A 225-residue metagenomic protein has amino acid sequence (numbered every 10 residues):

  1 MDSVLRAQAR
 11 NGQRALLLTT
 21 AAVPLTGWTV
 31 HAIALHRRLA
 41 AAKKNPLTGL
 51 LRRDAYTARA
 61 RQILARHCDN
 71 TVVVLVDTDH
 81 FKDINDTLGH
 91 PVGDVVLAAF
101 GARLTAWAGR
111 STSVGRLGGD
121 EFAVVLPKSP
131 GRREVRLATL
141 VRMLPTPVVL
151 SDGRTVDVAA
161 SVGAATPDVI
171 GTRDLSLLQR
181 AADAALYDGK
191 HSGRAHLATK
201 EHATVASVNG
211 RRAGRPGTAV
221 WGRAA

Functional and structural regions predicted by a protein language model:
D2-P46, D54-L64: Signal-transducing coiled-coil linker helices
A40-A58, V76-H90, A98: Conserved nucleotide-binding and Mg2+-coordinating catalytic segments in signaling enzymes
Y56, A60, V96-L97, G101-L104 (+2 more regions): Heptad-repeat coiled-coil signal-transmission/dimerization helices
R59-L88, G115, V156, W221-A224: Active-site-proximal structural segments of metal-dependent nucleotidyl cyclase/transferase enzymes
N85-G93, G118-G119, G193-R194: A short glycine-centered flexible hinge/capping loop motif at secondary-structure junctions
G101-D168, W221-R223: GGDEF/GGEEF active-site signature
R154-A184, A198-E201: A short glycine-enriched loop-to-beta-strand structural element that forms part of the catalytic core of nucleotide
R180-R223: Catalytic/regulatory signature loops of cyclic-dinucleotide turnover enzymes and related class III nucleotidyl cyclases
